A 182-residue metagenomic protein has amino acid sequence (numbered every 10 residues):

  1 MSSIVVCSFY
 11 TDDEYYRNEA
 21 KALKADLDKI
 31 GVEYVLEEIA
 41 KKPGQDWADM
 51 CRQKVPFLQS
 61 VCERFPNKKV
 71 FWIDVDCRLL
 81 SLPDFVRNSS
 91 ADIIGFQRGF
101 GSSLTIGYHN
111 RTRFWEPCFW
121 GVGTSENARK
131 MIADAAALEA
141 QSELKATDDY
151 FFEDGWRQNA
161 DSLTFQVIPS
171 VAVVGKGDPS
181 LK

Functional and structural regions predicted by a protein language model:
M1-K68, T124-E126, A160: N-terminal anchoring/stem segment of glycosyltransferases
Y10, E38-A40, Q97-G99, G123 (+1 more regions): Residues at the C-termini of beta-strands that transition into short coil/loop
E14, P43-W47, L104-G107, Q141-E143: Short, flexible/disordered intra-domain loops and linkers
K21-K24, L58-Q59, P83-V86, D149-R157: Short amphipathic alpha-helical segments and helix-helix/interface helices
V35-E37, F71-D74, G95, T164-P169: A structural signal for short, well-ordered beta-strand segments and their strand-loop junctions that often border
G44-Q45, L79-L82, R87, S102-L104 (+2 more regions): Short catalytic/ligand-binding loop motif for oxyanion handling, primarily in non-cytosolic enzymes, centered on
R52-F114, F119-S125: GT-A fold catalytic core of metal-dependent nucleotide-sugar glycosyltransferases, centered on the diacidic
P56, G123-K182: Catalytic core and acceptor-binding pocket of nucleotide-sugar-dependent glycosyltransferases
